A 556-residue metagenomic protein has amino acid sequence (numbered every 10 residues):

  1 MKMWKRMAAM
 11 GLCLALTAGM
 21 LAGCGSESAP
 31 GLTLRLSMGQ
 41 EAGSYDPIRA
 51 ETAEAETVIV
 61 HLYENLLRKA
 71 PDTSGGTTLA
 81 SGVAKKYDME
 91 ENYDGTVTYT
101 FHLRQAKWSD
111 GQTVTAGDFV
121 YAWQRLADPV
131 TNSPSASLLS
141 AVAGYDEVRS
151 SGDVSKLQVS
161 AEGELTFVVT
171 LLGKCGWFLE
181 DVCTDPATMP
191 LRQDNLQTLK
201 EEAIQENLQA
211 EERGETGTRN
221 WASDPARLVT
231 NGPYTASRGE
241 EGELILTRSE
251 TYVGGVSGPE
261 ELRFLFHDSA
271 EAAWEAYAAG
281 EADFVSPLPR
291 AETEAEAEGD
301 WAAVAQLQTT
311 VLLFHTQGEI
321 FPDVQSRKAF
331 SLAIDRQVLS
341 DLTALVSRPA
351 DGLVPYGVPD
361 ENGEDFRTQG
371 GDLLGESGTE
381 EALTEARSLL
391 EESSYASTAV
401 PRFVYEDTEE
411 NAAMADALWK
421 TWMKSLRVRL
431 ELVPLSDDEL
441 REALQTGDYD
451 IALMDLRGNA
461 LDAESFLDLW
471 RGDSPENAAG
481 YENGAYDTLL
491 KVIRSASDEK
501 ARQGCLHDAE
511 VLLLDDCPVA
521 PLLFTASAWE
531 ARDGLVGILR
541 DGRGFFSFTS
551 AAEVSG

Functional and structural regions predicted by a protein language model:
S37-N92, V229: N-terminal lobe/hinge region of extracytoplasmic solute-binding protein
E51, K86-L138, V168, I320-P322: Aromatic- and charge-enriched surface segment that lines or borders ligand/interaction sites
P71-S74, C175, V182-S257, E261: Gly/Pro-rich hinge or "lid" segments in bacterial periplasmic/extracellular proteins
A116-A122, E164-T170, E260-E261, Q308-Y356 (+4 more regions): Alpha-helical secondary-structure segments
S135-Q209: Surface-exposed binding/hinge segments that line and control ligand-binding clefts or catalytic entry sites
A222, G242, R248-E294: Ligand-site clamp/hinge motif
A333-N362, E409-W419, L444-G556: Detector for C-terminal structural segments
S347-E391, E410-A412: Structural transition elements
